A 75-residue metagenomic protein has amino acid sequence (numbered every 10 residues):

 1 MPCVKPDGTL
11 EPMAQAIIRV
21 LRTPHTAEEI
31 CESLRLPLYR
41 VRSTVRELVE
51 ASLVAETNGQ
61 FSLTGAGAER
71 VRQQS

Functional and structural regions predicted by a protein language model:
M1-I17, L38-R40, S62, Q74-S75: Short alpha-helical segments that sit at the start of domains
L21-E29: Short capping segments at the starts of secondary-structure elements
S33: Residues within the alpha-helical elements of helix-turn-helix
L36-V49: Short amphipathic alpha-helical interaction segments
V49-G59: A short, conserved structural fragment
G59-A66: Minor-groove-contacting beta-hairpin "wing" of winged helix-turn-helix DNA-binding domains
A68-Q73: Short, charged/polar, Gly/Pro-enriched secondary-structure boundary elements
